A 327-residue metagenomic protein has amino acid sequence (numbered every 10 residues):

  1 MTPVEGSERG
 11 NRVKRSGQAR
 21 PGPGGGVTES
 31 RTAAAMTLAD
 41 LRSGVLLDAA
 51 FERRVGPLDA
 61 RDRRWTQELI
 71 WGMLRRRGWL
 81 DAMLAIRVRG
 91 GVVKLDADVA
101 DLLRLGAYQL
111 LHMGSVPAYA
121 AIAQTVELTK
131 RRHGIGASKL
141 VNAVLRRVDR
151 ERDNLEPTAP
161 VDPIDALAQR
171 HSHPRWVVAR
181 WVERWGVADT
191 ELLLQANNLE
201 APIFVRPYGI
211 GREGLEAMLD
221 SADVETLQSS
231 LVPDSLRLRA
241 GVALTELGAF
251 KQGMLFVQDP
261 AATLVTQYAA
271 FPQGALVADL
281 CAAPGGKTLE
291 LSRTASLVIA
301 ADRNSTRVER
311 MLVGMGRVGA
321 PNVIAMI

Functional and structural regions predicted by a protein language model:
M1-I327: S-adenosylmethionine
